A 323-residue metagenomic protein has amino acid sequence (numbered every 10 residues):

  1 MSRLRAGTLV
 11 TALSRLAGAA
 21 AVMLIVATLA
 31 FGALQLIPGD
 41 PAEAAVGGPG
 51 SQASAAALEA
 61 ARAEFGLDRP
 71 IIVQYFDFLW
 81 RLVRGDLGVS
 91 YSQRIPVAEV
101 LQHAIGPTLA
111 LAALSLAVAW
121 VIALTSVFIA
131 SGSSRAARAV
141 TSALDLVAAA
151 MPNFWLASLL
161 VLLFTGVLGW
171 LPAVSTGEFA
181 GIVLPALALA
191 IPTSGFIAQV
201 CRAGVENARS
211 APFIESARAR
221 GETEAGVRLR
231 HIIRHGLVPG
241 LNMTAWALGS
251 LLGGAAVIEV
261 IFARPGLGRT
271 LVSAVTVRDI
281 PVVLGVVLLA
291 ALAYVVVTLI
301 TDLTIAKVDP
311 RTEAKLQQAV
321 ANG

Functional and structural regions predicted by a protein language model:
R3-G18, T125-V161: Cytoplasmic-entry segments and transmembrane alpha-helices of multi-pass inner-membrane transporters
R5-L9, A98-A137, T176-G323: Alpha-helical transmembrane segments of integral membrane proteins, especially multi-pass inner/plasma-membrane
A17-A21, I71, A113, V283: Membrane-interface helix starts
A19, S51, A119-W120, L146 (+3 more regions): Residue-level recognition of pore/gate-forming positions within transmembrane alpha-helices of multi-pass
M23, A27, F31-G39, A44 (+6 more regions): Membrane-embedded alpha-helical segments of multi-pass transporters/permeases
M23-V73, W170-G181: Hydrophobic alpha-helical transmembrane segments of membrane transport/permease proteins and related membrane-embedded
L29-L36, G66, W80, A143-P172 (+1 more regions): Membrane-water interface segments at the C-terminal ends of transmembrane alpha-helices in multi-pass inner-membrane
E59-E99: Short membrane-interfacial helix/loop motifs at transmembrane-helix boundaries
